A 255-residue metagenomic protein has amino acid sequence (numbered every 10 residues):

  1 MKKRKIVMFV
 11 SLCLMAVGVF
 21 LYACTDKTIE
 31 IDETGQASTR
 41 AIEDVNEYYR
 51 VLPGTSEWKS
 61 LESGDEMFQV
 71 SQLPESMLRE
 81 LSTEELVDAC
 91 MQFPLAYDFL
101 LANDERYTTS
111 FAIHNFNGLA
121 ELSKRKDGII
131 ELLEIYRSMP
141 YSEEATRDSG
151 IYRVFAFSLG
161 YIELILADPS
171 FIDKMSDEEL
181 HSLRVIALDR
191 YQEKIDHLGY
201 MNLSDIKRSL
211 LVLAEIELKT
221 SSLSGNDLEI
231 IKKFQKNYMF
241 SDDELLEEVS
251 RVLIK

Functional and structural regions predicted by a protein language model:
K2-V10: Bacterial N-terminal signal peptides that target proteins for export
V7-M8, E30-D32: Residues marking helix boundaries in flexible regions
S11-V19: Bacterial N-terminal signal peptides
D32-K255: Non-catalytic all-alpha helical scaffold/repeat segments
